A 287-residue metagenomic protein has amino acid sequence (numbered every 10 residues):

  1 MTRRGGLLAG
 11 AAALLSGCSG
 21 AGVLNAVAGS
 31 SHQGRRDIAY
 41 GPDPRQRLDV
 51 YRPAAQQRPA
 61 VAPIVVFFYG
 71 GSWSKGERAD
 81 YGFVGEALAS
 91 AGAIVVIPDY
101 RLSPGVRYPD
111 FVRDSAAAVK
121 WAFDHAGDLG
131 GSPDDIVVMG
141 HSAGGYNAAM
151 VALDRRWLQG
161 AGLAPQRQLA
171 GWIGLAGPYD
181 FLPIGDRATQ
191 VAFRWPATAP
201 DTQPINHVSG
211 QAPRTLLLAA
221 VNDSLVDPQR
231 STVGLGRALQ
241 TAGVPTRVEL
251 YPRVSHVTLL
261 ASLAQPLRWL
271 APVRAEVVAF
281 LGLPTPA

Functional and structural regions predicted by a protein language model:
M1-A21: N-terminal export signals
V23-Q57: N-terminal cap/lid segment of alpha/beta-hydrolase-fold proteins
A79-V96: Short amphipathic alpha-helix adjacent to the substrate-entry channel of hydrolases
F123-G185: Primarily recognizes the serine-hydrolase "nucleophile elbow" in alpha/beta-hydrolase and SGNH/GDSL folds
G177-H207: Mobile cap/lid helix-loop segments that gate and shape the active-site cleft of serine hydrolases
L217-A219: Short beta-strand/loop motif that positions the catalytic acidic residue of the alpha/beta-hydrolase fold
S224-S231: Conserved alpha/beta-hydrolase "acid-adjacent" motif
T241-A287: C-terminal catalytic histidine-bearing segment of alpha/beta-hydrolase fold enzymes
